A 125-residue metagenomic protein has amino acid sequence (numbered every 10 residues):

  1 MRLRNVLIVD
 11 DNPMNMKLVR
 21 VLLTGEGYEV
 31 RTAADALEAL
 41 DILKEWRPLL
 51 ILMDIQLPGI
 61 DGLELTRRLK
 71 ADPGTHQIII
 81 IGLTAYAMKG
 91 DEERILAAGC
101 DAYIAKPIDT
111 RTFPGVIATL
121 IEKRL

Functional and structural regions predicted by a protein language model:
M16, P58, H76, M88: The feature encodes the CheY-like receiver
K17-G25: Charged docking surfaces used in two-component/phosphorelay signaling
T32-L50: Acidic, metal-coordinating helix/loop segments flanking the phosphotransfer/catalytic sites of two-component signaling
A33-A34, L57-I60, L69, G90: Hydrophobic residue at a beta-alpha junction that N-caps the helix immediately following a catalytic beta-strand/loop
D54, T84: Active-site residues of response regulator receiver
M88, A97, I104-A105: Residues at the ends of beta-strands that form strand-to-helix hinge/output surfaces
I108-I117: C-terminal output helix
